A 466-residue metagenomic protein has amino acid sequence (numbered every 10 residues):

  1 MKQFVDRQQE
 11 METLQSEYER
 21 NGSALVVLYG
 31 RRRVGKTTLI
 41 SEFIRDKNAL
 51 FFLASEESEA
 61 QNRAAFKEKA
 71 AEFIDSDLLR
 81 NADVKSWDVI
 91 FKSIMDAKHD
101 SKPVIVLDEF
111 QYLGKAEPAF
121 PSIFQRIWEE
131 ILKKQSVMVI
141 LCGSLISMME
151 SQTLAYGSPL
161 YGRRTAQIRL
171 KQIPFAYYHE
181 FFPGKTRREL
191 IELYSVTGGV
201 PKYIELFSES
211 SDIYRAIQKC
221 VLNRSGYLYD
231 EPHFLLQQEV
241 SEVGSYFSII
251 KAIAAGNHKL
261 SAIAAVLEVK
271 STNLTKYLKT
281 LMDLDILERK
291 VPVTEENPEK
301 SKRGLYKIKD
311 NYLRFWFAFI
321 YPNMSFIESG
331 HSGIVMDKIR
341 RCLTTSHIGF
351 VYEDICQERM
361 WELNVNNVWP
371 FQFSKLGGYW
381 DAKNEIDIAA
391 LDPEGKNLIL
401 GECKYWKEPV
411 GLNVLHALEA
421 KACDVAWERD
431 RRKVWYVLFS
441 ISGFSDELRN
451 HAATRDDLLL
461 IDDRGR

Functional and structural regions predicted by a protein language model:
M1-D337: Phosphate-binding site recognition
K300-R466: A cross-kingdom feature that marks ATP-driven nucleic-acid transaction machinery
